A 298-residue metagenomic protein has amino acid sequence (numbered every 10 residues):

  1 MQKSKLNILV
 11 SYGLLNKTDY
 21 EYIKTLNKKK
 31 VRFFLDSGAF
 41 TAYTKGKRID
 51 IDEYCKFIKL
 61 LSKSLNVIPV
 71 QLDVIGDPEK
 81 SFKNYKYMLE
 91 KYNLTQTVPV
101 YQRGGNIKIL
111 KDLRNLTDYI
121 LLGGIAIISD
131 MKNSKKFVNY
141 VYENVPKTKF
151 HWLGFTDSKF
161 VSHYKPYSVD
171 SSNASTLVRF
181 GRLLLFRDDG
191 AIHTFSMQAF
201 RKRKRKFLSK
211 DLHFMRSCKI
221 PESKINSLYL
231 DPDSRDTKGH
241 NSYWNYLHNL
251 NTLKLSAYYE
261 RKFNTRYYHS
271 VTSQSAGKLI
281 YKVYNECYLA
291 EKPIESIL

Functional and structural regions predicted by a protein language model:
M1-K91, Q198, K210-H213, K219-I220 (+5 more regions): Non-catalytic, usually N-terminal nucleic-acid engagement modules in DNA/RNA processing proteins
S4-Y12, F33-D36, V67-Q71, T97-P99 (+4 more regions): Hydrophobic faces of well-ordered beta-strands that scaffold small-molecule active sites in alpha/beta enzyme cores
S11-L15, G38-F40, L72-G76, Q102-G104 (+3 more regions): Active-site beta-loop-alpha junctions enriched in small/polar residues
L15-T25, I75-M88, G105-I109, A126-Y140 (+1 more regions): Active-site-adjacent beta->alpha loops and helix N-cap segments on the catalytic face of soluble alpha/beta enzymes
F40, I120, G124-I127, T156-I192 (+1 more regions): Glycine-rich phosphate-binding active-site loops on the catalytic face of alpha/beta enzymes
T41-T44, V70-P78, T97-V98, I120-M131: Surface-exposed cleft-lining segments at the edges of enzyme active sites
G104-L122: Alpha/beta enzyme core
I127-A257, F263: Accessory, usually C-terminal, subdomains that scaffold auxiliary metal cofactors
